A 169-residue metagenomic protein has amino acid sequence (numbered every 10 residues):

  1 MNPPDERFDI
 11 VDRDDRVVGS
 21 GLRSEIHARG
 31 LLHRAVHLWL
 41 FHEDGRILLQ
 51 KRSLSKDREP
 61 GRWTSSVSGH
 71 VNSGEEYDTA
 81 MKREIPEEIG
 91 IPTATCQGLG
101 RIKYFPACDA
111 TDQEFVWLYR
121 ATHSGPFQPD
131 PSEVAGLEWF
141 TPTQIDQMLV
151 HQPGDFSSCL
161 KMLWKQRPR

Functional and structural regions predicted by a protein language model:
N2-H37, E43: Acidic, metal-coordinating catalytic segment for phosphate/diphosphate chemistry, firing primarily on the Nudix
D15, E88, Y104-D109: Short helix-to-loop capping/linker segments positioned immediately adjacent to catalytic or ligand/cofactor-binding
V17-G21, G45-K51, P126-D130: Short, well-ordered strand-loop elements centered on a beta-strand within folded domains, enriched for acidic residues
L22-S24, G61, S73, G100-K103 (+1 more regions): Nudix hydrolase/Nudix homology domain
R29-L31, R58-W63, F140-T141: A short, polar/proline- and glycine-enriched secondary-structure boundary/capping micro-motif
A35-V67: A glycine-rich, hydrophobic loop/mini-helix early in the fold
L48-L49, S66-L99: The catalytic Nudix box helix
